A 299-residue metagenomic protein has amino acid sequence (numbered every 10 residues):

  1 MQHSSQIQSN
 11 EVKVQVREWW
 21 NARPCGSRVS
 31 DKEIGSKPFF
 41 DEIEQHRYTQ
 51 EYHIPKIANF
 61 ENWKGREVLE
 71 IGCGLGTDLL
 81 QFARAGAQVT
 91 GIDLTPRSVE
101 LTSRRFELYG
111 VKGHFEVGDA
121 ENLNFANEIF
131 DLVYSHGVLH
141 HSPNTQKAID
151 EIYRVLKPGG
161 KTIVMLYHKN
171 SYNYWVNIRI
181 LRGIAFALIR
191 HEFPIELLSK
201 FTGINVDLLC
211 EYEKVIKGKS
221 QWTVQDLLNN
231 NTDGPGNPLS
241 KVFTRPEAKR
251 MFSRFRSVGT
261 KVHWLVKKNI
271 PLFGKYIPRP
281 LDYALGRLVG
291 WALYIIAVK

Functional and structural regions predicted by a protein language model:
M1-E44: N-terminal, positively charged/glycine-rich alpha-helical extensions of SAM-dependent methyltransferases
I34-E67: Conserved alpha-helix/loop element of class I SAM-dependent methyltransferases that forms part of the SAM/SAH-binding
W63-N122: Class I SAM-dependent methyltransferase SAM/SAH-binding core
E121-L132: A short acidic, Gly/Pro-enriched loop at the edge of an enzyme's catalytic core that lines a small-molecule cofactor
Q146-P158: A short glycine-rich, Lys/Arg-flanked "PGG" loop and its adjoining helix->strand segment in the class I
K161-G218: Conserved class I S-adenosyl-L-methionine
P238-G259: Short alpha-helix
R256-S257, P278-K299: Core SAM-dependent methyltransferase catalytic element
